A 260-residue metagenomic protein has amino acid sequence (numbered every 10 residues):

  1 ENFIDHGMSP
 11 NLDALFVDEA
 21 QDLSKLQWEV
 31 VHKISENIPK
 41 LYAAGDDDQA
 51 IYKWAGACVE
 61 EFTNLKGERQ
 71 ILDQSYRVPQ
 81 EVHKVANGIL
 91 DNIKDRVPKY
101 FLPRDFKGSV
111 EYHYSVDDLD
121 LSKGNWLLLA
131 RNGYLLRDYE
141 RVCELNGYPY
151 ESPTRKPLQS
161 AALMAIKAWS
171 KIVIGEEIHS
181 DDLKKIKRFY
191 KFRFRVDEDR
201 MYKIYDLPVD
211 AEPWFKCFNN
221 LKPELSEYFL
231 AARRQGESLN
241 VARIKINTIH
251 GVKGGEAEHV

Functional and structural regions predicted by a protein language model:
N2-P10: Conserved helix/coil segment N-terminal to the catalytic DExD/H
M8, D117-D120, Q235-S238: Short boundary motifs at domain starts and secondary-structure transition points
S9-N11, N37-I38, S122-K123: Short loop/turn elements that form and flank the Walker-type P-loop nucleotide-binding site in RecA-like NTPase cores
L12-L15, Y190-K191: Short N-terminal helix-initiation segments at or just after the protein's N-terminus
A14-V17, Q21-K107, L127-L145, E151-A161 (+2 more regions): Conserved helicase motor core of SF1/SF2 NTP-dependent helicases
Q80-H83, G133-V260: Core RecA-like ATPase module of SF1/SF2 helicases and allied nucleic-acid translocases
S109-G124: Conserved interdomain hinge at the start of the Helicase C-terminal
